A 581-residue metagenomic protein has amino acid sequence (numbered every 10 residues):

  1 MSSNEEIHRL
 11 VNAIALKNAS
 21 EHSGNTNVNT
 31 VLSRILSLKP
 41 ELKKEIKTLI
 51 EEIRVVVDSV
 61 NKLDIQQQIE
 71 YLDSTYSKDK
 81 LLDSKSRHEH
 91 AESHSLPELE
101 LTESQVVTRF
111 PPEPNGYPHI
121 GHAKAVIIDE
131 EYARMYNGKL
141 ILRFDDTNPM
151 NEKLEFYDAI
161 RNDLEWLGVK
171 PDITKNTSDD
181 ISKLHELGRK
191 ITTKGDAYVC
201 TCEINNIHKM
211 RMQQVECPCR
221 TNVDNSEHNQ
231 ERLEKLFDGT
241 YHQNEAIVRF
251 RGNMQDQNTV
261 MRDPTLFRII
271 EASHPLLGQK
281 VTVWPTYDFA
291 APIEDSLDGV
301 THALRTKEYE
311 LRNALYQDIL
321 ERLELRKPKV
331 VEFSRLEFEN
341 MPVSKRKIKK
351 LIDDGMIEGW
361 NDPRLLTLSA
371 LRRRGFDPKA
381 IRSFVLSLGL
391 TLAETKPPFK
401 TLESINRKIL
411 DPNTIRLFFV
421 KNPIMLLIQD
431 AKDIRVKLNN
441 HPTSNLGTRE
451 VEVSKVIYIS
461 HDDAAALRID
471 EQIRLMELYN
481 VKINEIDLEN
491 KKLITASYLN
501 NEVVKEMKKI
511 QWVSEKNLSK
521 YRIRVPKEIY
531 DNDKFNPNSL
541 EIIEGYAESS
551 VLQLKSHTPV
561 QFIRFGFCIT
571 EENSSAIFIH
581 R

Functional and structural regions predicted by a protein language model:
S2-I7: Non-catalytic protein-protein interaction scaffold segments in large eukaryotic complex-forming proteins
R9-A19, S23-F289, K327-R335: NTP-dependent nucleotidyl-transfer catalytic core
K17, G24, V28, L38 (+3 more regions): C-terminal accessory/binding modules appended to enzymatic or scaffolding proteins
H22-K39, K43-L49, G359-T443, G447: Extended, domain-scale alpha-helical bundle/helix-rich regions
T108-G116, I141-T147, S296-L304, D362-L368 (+1 more regions): Glycine- and acidic
Y117-A123, L154, D158, S178-H185 (+10 more regions): Conserved structured core elements
D129, I160, I191, D295 (+3 more regions): Residue-level signal for inorganic ion chemistry
D146, K194-I348, M356-E358, T367 (+4 more regions): Active-site cores that bind ATP or allylic diphosphates and position pyrophosphate for catalysis
